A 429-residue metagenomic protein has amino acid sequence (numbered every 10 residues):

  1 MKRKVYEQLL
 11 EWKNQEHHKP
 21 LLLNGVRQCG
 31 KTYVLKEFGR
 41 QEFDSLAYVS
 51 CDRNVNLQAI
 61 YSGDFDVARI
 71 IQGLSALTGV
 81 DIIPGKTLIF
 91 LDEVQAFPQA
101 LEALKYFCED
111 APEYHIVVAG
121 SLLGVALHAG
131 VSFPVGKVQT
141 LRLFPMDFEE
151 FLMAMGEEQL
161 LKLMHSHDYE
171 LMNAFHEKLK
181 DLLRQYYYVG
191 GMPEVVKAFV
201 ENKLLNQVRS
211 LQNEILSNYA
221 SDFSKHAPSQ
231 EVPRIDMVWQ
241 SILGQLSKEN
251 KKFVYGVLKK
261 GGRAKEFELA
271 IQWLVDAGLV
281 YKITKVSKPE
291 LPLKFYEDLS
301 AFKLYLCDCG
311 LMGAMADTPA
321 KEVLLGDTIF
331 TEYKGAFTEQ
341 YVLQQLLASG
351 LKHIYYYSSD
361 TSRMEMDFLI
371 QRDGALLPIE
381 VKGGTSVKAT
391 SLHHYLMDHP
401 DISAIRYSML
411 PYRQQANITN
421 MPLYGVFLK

Functional and structural regions predicted by a protein language model:
M1-E16: Pre-Walker A adenine-sensing motif
K31: Conserved lysine of the Walker
V34, F38: Hydrophobic positions on the alpha1 helix immediately C-terminal to the Walker A/P-loop
R53-G85: Short glycine-rich substrate-engagement loop in P-loop NTPases that contacts/grips substrate
F90, H115-S121, R142: Structural recognition of the conserved hydrophobic beta-strand(s) that form the central parallel beta-sheet of P-loop
H128-S247: Interdomain motor-coupling "hinge/lid" segment immediately C-terminal to the ATP-binding subdomain of NTP-driven enzymes
K197-E365, I370-R372: Accessory nucleic acid-recognition modules appended to NTPase machines
L346, M366-T385, A404: Conserved catalytic cores of phosphodiester-cleaving nucleases, focusing on short active-site segments
